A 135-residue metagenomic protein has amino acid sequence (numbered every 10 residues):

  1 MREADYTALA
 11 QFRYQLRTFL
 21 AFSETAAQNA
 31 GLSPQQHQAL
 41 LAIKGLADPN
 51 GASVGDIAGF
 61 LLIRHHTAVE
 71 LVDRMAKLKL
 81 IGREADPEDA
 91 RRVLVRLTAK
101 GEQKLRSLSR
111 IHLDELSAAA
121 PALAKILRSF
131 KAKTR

Functional and structural regions predicted by a protein language model:
M1-A30, L78-L80, K133-R135: N-terminal leader segment of winged-helix/HTH proteins
Q11, Q38-A42, Q103: Pre-recognition alpha-helix immediately N-terminal to the DNA-recognition helix within helix-turn-helix or winged-helix
Y14, T18, F60, R110-D114 (+1 more regions): Alpha-helical structural segments
A21-R64: N-terminal helix-turn-helix DNA-binding core of bacterial DNA-binding proteins
P49, R128-R135: Short, charged, intrinsically disordered terminal tails
V54, V72-D73: Short, hydrophobic-biased segments on the C-terminal half of alpha helices that form "recognition helices"
D73-K131: Charged, amphipathic alpha-helical coiled-coil/dimerization segments
